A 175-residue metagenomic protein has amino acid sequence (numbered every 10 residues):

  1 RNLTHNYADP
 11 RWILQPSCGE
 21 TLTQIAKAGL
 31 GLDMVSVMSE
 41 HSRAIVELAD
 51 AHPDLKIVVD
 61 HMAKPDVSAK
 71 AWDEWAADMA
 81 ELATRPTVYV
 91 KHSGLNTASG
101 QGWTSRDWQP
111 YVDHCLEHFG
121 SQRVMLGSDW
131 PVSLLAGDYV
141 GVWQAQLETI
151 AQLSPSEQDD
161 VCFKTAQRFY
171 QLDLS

Functional and structural regions predicted by a protein language model:
R1, V58-D60, K91-S93, R123-S128: Active-site neighborhood of phospho(di)ester-bond hydrolases with catalytic His/Asp-centered motifs
R1-E40, E47, K70, Y89-L95 (+1 more regions): Active-site gating/metal-coordination segments in enzymes
P10-Q15, M38-P53, S68-E81, G102-D113 (+1 more regions): Distinct, well-ordered alpha-helical segments
I25, H61, V90, D129 (+2 more regions): Conserved, mostly hydrophobic/aromatic
A26-L32, P53-K56, T84-K91, G120-V124: Short, well-ordered coil/turn segments that N-cap beta-strands
V37, A63, L95-N96, P131: Catalytic metal-binding/acid-base residues of hydrolase active sites
D66, T97-G100, L134: Short, solvent-exposed loop/turn segments at secondary-structure junctions
D113-H114, H118-M125, L134-S175: Mid-to-C-terminal alpha-helical segments outside catalytic/metal-binding sites
